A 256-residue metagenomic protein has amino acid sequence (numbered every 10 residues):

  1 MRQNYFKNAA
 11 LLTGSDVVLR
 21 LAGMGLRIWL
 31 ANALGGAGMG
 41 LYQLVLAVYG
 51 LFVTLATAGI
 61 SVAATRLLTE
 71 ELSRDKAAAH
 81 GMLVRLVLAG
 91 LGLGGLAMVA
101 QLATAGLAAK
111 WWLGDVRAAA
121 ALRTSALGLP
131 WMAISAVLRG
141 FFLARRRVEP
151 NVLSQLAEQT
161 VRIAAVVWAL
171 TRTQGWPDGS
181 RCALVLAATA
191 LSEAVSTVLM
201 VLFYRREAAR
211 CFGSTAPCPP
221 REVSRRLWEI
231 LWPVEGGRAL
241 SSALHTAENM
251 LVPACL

Functional and structural regions predicted by a protein language model:
M1-A22, V148, C218-R238: N-terminal membrane topogenesis motif
L21-G38, A109-W111, T173-Q174, A239-L256: Helix-terminus/linker motif at the lipid-water interface of multi-pass membrane proteins
L30-L51, R117-A119, D178, C182-L186 (+2 more regions): Interfacial/gating helices of multi-pass transporter permease domains
L34, F52-L88, L143-E149: Transmembrane-helix boundary and interhelical linker motifs in polytopic inner-membrane proteins
Q43-T69, L127-I134, S242-A247: Small-residue-rich midsections of specific transmembrane alpha-helices
L68, L96-A119, T173: Short membrane-interface helical motifs at transmembrane helix boundaries in multi-pass membrane transporters
W131-S154: Membrane-interface junctions at transmembrane-helix termini in multi-pass inner-membrane proteins
S154-W168, W176-E207: Hydrophobic alpha-helical transmembrane segments
